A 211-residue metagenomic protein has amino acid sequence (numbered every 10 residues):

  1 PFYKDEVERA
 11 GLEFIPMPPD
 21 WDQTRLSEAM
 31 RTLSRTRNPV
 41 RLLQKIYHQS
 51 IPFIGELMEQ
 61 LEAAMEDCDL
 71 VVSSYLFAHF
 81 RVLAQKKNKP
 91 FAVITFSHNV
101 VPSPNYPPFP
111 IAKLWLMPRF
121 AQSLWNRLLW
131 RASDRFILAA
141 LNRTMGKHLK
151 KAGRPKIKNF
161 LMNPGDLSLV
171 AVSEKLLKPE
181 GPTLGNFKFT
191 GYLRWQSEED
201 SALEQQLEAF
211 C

Functional and structural regions predicted by a protein language model:
P1-I15: N-terminal subdomain of nucleotide-sugar transferases
Y3-D5, W21-R25, H98-P104: Short gly/pro/ser/thr-enriched loop/turn and capping motifs at secondary-structure boundaries
R9-G11, K87-K89, P164, T183-G185: Short, structured coil segments at secondary-structure junctions
E13-Q23, I94-F96: Short beta->alpha connector loops at strand-helix junctions that form conserved, small/polar/Pro-enriched
I15, V72, A92-I94, L167-V170 (+1 more regions): Hydrophobic/aromatic beta-strand patches that form the interior of the parallel beta-sheet core in alpha/beta enzyme
A29-F80, A121-P164: Conserved nucleotide-sugar donor-binding subdomain of glycosyltransferases
P52-Q122, K175-L177: Conserved nucleotide-sugar donor-interacting segment of glycosyltransferase catalytic cores, predominantly GT-B
A132-C211: A nucleotide-sugar donor-handling region in carbohydrate enzymes
